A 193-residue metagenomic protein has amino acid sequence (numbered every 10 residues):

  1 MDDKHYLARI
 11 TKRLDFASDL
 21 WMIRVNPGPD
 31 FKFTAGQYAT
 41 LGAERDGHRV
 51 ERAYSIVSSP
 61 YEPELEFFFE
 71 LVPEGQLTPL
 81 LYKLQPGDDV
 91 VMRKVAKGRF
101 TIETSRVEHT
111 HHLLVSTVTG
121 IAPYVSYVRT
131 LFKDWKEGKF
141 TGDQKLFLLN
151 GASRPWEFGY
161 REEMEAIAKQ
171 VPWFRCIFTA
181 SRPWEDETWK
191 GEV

Functional and structural regions predicted by a protein language model:
D2-D88, S181-R182: Ferredoxin-reductase
D2-L7, F147-V193: Reductase modules of NAD(P)H-dependent flavoproteins
E44, V95-A96: Short, surface-exposed secondary-structure boundary micro-motifs
E66, V91, L113, F147-L149 (+1 more regions): A structural signal for isolated positions on well-ordered beta-strands in alpha/beta enzyme cores
A96-V107: A short, basic/flexible loop-to-alpha-helix module at the beginning of a structural domain
T117-P123: Ser/Thr-glycine-rich phosphate-binding loops at phosphate-binding pockets of nucleotides, nucleotide cofactors
P123-K139: Histidine-anchored nucleotide/phosphate-binding helix
W135-D143, I167-V171: Short, conserved loop/helix-junction motifs that constitute active-site signature segments in enzyme catalytic cores
